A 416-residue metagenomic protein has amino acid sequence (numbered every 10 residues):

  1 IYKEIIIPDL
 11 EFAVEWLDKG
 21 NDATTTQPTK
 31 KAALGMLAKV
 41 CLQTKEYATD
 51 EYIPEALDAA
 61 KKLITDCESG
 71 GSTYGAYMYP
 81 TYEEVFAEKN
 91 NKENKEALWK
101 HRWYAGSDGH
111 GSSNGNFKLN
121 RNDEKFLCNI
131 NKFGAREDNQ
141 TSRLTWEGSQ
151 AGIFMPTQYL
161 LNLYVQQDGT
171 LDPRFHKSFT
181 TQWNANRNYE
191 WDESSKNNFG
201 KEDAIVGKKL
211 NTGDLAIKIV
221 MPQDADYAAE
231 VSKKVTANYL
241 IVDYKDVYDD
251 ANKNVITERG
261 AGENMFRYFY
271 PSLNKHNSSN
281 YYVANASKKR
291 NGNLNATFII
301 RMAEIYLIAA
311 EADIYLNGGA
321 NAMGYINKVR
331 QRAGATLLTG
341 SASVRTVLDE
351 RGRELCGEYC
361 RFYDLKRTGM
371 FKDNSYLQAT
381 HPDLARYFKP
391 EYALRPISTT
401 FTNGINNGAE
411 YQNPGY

Functional and structural regions predicted by a protein language model:
I1-D18, T24-I64, W99, F175-K177 (+4 more regions): Extended, hydrophobic/aromatic-rich amphipathic alpha-helical segments that build helical scaffolds
Y2, E11, L34, K39-L240: An aromatic- and glycine-enriched ligand-binding surface/loop that stacks and positions planar moieties
I5, V85-L160, R267-I299, M323-Q331 (+1 more regions): Long, intrinsically disordered, low-complexity segments
K19-T26, S72-Y79, L337-G340: Surface-exposed patches in mature extracellular/periplasmic domains of secreted proteins
N21, A48, G71, E190 (+4 more regions): Residue-level detector of alpha-helical recognition elements and their boundaries
P173-N327: C-terminal substrate/ligand-recognition segments
